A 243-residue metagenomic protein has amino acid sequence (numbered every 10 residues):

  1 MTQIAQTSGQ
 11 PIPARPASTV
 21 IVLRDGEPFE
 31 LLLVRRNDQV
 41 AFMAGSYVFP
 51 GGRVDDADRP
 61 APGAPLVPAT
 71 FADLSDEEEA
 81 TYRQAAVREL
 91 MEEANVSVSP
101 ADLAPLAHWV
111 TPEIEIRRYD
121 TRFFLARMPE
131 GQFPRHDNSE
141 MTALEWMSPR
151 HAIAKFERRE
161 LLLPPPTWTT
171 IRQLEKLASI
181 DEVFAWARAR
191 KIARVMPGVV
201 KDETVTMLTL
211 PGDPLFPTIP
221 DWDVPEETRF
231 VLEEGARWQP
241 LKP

Functional and structural regions predicted by a protein language model:
M1-P243: N-terminal leader/linker segments that precede catalytic domains of diphosphate-processing enzymes
